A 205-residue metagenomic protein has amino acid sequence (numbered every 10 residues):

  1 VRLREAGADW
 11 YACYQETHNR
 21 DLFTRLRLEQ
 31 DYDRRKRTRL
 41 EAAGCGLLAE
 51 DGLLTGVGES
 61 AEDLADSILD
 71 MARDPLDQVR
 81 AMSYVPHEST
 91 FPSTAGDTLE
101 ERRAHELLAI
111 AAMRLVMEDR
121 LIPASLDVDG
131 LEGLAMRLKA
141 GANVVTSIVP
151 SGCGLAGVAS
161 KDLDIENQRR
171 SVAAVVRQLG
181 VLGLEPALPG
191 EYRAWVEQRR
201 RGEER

Functional and structural regions predicted by a protein language model:
V1-G46, L54-P75, F91-R103: Conserved non-cysteine loop/helix-boundary elements of the Radical SAM core domain that shape
C13, D51, I122-A124: Conserved hydrophobic beta-strand within the GNAT/NAT acetyltransferase core sheet that lines the active-site cleft
L48, D63-L64, R80-Y84: Conserved mixed alpha/beta catalytic, RNA-binding, or beta-rich assembly cores of soluble enzyme, regulatory
A72-D74, Q78-R205: Auxiliary Fe-S-binding modules of radical SAM enzymes
